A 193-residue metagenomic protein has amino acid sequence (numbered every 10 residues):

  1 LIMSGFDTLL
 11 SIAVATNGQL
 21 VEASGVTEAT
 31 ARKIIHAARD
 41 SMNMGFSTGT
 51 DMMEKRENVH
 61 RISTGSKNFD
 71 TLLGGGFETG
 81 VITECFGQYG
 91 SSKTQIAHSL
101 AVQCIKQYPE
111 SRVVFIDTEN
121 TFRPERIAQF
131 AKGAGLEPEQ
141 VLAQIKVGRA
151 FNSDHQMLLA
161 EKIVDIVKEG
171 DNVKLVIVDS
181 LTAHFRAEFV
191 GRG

Functional and structural regions predicted by a protein language model:
L1, I12-A13, T27: Small-residue hinge/turn detector
I2, Q19, A23-S24, I34-Q140 (+1 more regions): The Walker A/P-loop phosphate-binding site
L10-E22: Extended, structured, electrostatic nucleic-acid-contact surfaces
Y108-G193: Conserved inter-motif catalytic segment of the P-loop NTP-binding fold
